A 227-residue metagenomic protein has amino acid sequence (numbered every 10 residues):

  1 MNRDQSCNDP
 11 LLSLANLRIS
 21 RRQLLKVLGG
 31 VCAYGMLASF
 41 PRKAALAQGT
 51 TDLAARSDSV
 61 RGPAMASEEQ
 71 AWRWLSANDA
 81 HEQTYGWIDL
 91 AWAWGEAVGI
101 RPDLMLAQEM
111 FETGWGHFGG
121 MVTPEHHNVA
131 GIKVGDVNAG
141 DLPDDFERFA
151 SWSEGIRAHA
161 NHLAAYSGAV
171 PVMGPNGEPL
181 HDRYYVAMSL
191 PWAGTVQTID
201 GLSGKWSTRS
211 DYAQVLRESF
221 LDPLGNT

Functional and structural regions predicted by a protein language model:
M1-I19, V27-Y34, K43-L46: N-terminal secretory signal peptides
K26-G35, Q48-T227: Catalytic cores of secreted/periplasmic lytic hydrolases that degrade extracellular macromolecules
F40: Basic (Lys/Arg-enriched) interaction patch that binds polyanionic ligands
